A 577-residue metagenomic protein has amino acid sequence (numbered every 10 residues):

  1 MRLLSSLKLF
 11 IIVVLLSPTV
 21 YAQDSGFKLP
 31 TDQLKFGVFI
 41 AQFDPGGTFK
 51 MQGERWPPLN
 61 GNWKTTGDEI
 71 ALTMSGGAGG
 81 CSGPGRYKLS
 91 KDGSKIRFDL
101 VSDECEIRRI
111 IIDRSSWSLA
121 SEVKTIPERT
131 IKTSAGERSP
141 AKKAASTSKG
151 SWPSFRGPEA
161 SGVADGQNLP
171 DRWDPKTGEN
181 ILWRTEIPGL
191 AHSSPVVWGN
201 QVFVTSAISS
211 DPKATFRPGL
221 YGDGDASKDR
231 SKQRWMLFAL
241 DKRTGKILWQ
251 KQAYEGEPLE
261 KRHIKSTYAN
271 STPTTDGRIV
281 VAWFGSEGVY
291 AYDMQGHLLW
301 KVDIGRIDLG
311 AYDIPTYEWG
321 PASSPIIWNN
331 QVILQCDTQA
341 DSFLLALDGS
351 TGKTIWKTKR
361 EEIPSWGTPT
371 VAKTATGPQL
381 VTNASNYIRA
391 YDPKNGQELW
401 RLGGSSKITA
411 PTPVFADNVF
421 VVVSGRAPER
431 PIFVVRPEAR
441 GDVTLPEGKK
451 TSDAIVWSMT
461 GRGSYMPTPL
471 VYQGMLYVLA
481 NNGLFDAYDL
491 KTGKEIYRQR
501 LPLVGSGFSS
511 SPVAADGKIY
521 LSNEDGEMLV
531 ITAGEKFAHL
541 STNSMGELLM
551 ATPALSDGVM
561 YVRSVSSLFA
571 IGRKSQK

Functional and structural regions predicted by a protein language model:
M1-K8: Positively charged n-region of N-terminal signal peptides that target proteins for export
K8-T19: Bacterial N-terminal signal peptides
Y21-P140, A144, R243: Lipid interaction determinants
D24, A78-G80, R86, R114-W117 (+1 more regions): Noncatalytic, solvent-exposed loop/strand surfaces of beta-propeller-type extracellular/periplasmic domains
